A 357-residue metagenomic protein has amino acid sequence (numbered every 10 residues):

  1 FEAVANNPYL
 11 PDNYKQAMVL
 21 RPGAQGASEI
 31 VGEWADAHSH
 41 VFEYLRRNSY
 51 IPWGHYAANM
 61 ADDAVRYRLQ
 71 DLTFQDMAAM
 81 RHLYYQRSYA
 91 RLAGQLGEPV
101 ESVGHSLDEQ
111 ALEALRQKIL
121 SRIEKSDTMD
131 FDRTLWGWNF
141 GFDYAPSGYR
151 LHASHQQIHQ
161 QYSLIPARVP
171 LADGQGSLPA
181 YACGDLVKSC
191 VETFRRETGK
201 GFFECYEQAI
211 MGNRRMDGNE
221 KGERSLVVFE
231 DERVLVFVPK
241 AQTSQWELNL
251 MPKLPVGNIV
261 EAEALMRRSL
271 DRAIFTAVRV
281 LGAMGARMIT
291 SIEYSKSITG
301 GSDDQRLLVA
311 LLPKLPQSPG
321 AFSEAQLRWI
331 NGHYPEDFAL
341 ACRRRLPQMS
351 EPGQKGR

Functional and structural regions predicted by a protein language model:
F1-R357: HIT superfamily nucleotide-processing domains
